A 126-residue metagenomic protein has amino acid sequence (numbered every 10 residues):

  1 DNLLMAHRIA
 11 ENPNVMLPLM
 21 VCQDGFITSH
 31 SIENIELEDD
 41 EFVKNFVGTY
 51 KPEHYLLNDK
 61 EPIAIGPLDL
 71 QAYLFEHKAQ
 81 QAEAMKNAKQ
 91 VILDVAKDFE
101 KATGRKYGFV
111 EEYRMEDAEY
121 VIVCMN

Functional and structural regions predicted by a protein language model:
D1-G25: Conserved thiamine diphosphate
H7-I9, V95, M125: Broad hydrophobic/π-residue packing in well-ordered secondary structure
N14-M16, M115-A118: Short gly/pro-enriched beta-turn/loop segments at secondary-structure junctions
P18-E112: Conformationally flexible catalytic loops at phosphate/diphosphate-handling active centers
F109, E116-N126: Redox- and metal-dependent alpha/beta enzyme cores, enriched for Fe-S-associated oxidoreductases and cofactor-handling
